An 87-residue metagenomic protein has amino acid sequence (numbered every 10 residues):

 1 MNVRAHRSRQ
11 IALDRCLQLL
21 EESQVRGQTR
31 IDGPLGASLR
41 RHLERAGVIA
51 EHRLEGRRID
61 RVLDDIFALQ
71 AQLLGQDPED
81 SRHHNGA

Functional and structural regions predicted by a protein language model:
M1-V3, I11, V25, I31 (+3 more regions): Hydrophobic alpha-helical signal/anchor motif
N2, D14-E21, V25-Q28, E51-E55 (+2 more regions): Residues flanking N-terminal targeting/processing segments that define the start of mature chains
H6-L13, D32-G36, G56: Amphipathic, non-membrane alpha-helical segments in soluble helical-bundle scaffolds
R9, C16-L19, S23, L39-H42 (+2 more regions): Amphipathic alpha-helices that form helix-helix packing interfaces
L35-R53, R58: Long, low-complexity or tandemly repetitive, helically biased scaffold regions used for multimeric assembly/adhesion
V48-I49, D60-D65, A71-A87: Polybasic, low-complexity intrinsically disordered segments
